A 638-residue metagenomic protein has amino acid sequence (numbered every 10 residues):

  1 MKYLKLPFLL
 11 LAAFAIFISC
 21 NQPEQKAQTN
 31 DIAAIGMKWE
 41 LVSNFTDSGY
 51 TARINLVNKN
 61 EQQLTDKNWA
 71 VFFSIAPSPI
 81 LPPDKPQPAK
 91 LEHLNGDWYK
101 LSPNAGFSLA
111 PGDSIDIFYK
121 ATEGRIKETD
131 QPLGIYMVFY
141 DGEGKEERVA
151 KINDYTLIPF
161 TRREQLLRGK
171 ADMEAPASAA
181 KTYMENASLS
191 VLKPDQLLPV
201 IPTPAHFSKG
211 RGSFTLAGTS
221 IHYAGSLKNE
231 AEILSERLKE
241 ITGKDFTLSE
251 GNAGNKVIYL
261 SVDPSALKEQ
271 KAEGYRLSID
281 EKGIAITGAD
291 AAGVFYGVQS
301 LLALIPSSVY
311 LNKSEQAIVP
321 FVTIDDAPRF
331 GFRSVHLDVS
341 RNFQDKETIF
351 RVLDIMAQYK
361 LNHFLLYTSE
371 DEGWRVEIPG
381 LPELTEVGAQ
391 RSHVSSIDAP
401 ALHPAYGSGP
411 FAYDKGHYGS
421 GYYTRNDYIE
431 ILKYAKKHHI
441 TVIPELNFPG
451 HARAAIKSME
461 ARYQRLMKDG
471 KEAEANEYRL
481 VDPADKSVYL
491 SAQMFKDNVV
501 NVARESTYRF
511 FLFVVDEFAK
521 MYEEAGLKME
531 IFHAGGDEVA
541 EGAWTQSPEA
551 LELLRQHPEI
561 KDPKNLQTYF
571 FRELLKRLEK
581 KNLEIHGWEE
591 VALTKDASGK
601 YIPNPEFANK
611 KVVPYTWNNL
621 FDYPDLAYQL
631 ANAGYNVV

Functional and structural regions predicted by a protein language model:
M1-N30: Bacterial Sec-dependent N-terminal signal peptides
N21-Q25, Q131-P328, H586-A597, A608: Acidic, contiguous N-terminal accessory segments
K26-D47: Low-complexity, acidic Ser/Thr/Pro/Gly-rich terminal tails and inter-domain linkers that flank the onset of structured
N55-Q63, A503: Asparagine-centered strand-capping/turn motif at beta-strand->loop junctions
L64-L94, Y136: Short acidic, flexible loop segments centered on an aromatic residue
K85-R125: Intrinsically disordered, low-complexity Pro/Gly/Ser/Thr-rich segments with frequent PxxP/GP/PP motifs and embedded
A272-V499, R504-I531: Feature activates predominantly on carbohydrate-active enzymes
S491-V612, D622: Active-site neighborhood of glycoside hydrolase catalytic domains
